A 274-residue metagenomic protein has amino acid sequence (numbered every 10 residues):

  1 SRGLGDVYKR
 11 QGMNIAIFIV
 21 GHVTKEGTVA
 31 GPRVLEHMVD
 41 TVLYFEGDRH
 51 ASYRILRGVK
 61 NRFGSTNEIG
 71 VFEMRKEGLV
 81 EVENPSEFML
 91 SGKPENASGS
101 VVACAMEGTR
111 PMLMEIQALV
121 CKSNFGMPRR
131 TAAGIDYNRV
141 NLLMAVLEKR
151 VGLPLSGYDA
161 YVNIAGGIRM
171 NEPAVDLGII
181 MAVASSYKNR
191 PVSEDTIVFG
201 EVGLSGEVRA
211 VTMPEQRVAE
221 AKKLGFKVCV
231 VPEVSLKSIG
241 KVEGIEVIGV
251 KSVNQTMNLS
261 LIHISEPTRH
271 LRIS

Functional and structural regions predicted by a protein language model:
S1-Y8, E266-R269, I273-S274: Positively charged, low-complexity/disordered segments
G5-R33, H37-L261, S265: Peripheral, non-AAA+ core regions of ATP-driven protein-machinery
